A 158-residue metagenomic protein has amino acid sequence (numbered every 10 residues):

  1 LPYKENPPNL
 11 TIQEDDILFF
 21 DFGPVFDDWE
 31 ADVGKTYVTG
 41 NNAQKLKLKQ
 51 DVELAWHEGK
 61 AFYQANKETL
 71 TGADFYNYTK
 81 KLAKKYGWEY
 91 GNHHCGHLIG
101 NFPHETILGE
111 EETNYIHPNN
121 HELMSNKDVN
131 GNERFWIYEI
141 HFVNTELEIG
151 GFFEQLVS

Functional and structural regions predicted by a protein language model:
L1-S158: Active-site neighborhoods and metal-handling regions in enzymes and metal-associated proteins
